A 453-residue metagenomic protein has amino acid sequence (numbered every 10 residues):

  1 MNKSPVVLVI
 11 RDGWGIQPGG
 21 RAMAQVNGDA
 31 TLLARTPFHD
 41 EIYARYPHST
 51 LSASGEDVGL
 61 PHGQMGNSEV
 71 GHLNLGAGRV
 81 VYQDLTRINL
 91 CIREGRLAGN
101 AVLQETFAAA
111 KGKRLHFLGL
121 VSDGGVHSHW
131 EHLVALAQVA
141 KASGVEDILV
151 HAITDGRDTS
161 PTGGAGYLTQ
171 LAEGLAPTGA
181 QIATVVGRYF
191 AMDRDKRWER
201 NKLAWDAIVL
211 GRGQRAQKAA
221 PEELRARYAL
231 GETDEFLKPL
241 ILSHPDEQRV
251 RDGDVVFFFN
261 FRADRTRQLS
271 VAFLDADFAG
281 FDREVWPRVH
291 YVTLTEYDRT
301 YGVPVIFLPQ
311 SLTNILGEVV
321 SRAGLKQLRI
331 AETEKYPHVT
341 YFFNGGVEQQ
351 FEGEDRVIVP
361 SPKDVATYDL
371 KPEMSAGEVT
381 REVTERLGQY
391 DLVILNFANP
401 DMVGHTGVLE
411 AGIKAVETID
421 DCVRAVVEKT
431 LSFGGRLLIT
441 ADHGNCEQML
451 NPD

Functional and structural regions predicted by a protein language model:
M1-D453: Feature captures the catalytic ectodomains and active-site-proximal regions of enzymes that hydrolyze or transfer
